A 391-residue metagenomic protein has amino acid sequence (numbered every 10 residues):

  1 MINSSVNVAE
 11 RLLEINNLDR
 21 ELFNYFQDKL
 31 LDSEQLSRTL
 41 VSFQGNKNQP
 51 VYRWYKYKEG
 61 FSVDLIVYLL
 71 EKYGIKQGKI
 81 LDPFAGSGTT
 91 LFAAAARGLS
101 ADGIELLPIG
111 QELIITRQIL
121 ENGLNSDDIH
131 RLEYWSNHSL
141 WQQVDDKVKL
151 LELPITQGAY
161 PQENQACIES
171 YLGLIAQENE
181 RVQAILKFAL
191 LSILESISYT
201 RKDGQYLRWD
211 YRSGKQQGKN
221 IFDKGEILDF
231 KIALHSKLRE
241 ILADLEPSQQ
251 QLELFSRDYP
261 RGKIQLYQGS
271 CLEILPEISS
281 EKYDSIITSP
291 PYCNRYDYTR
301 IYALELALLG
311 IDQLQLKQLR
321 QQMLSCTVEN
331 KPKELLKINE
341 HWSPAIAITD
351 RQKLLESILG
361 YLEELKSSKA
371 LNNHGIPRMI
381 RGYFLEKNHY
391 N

Functional and structural regions predicted by a protein language model:
M1-L30: N-terminal auxiliary segments of SAM/dcSAM-dependent transferases
R20, Y25-V63, V67-K76, R97-L359 (+2 more regions): Nucleic-acid modification enzymes, centered on SAM-dependent nucleic-acid methyltransferases
Q77-G86: Conserved class I S-adenosyl-L-methionine
G88-F92: Glycine-rich SAM-binding Motif I of class I
L272-L275, M379, N391: Generic recognition of flexible, low-complexity loop/linker segments
E363: A short glycine/proline-enriched turn/edge-strand or helix-cap micro-motif
A370-G382: Surface-exposed cleft-lining segments at the edges of enzyme active sites
F384-N391: A short glycine-rich, Lys/Arg-flanked "PGG" loop and its adjoining helix->strand segment in the class I
